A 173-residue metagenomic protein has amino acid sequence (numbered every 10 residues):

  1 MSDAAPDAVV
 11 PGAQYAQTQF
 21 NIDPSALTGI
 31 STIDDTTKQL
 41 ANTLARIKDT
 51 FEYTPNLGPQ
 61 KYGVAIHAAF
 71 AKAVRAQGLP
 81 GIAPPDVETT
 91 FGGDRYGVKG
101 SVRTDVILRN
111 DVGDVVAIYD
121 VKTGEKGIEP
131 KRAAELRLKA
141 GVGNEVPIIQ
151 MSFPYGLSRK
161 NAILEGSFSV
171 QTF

Functional and structural regions predicted by a protein language model:
S2-F173: Catalytic toxin/effector domains delivered as secreted proteins or via bacterial secretion systems
